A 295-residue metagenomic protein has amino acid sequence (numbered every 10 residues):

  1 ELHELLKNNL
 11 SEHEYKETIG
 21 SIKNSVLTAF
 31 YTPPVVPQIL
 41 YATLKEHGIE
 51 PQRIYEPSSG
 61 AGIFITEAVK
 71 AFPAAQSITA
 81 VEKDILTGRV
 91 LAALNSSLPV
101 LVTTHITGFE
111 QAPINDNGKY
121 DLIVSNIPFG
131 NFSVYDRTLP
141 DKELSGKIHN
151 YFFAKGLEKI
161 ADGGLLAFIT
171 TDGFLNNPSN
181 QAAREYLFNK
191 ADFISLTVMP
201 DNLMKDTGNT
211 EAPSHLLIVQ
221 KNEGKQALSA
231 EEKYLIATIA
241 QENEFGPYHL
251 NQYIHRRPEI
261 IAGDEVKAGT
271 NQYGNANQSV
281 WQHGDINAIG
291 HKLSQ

Functional and structural regions predicted by a protein language model:
E1-L94: Class I S-adenosyl-L-methionine
P37-H47, R53-K70, T107-L139, N150 (+2 more regions): Conserved proline-anchored active-site loop of SAM-dependent methyltransferases that bridges a beta-strand
P51, K119-Y120, F193, S214: Local beta-strand N-terminus motif with an aromatic residue
V69-P73, A92-V100, E158, R184-A191: Short, surface-exposed basic-aromatic patches at helix termini and helix-loop junctions that form
I85, L144-K205, A212, L216-I218: Conserved Class I SAM-dependent methyltransferase catalytic core
R89-I114: S-adenosyl-L-methionine
F129-G130, G173-L175, L203, E223-K225: Conserved nucleotide-binding/hydrolysis micro-motifs of P-loop NTPases
D206-S294: Flexible, glycine-/basic-rich loop-and-beta segments that form/coincide with the SAM-dependent methyltransferase
